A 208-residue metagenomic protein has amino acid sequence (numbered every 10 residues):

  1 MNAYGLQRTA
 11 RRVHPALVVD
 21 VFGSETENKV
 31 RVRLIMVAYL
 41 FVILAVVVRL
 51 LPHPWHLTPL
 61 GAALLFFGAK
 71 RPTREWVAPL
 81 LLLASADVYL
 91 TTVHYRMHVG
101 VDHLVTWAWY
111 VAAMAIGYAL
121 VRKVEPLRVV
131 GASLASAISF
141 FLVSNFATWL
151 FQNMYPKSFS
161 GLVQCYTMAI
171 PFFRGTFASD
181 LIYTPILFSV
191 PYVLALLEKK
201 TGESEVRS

Functional and structural regions predicted by a protein language model:
M1-V18, E27: Short, low-complexity, charge-dense intrinsically disordered segments
L17-V30, A195-S208: Membrane-interfacial, low-structure loops and terminal tails that flank and connect transmembrane helices in multi-pass
K29-K70, R74-E75: Hydrophobic transmembrane alpha-helices
I35-L40, W76-L81, H103-A108, V130-L134 (+1 more regions): Hydrophobic alpha-helical transmembrane segments
F41, G61-L65, T106-M114, L181-P185: Alpha-helical transmembrane segments of multi-pass membrane proteins
V47-T58, L82-A119: Interfacial aromatic-anchored transmembrane helix boundaries in multi-pass membrane proteins
V47-V48, F67-T73, A112-V124, V190-E198: Structural signal for the C-terminal ends of transmembrane alpha-helices and the immediately following loop
V124-K200: Membrane-embedded alpha-helical hairpins and interfacial helices in multi-pass inner-membrane proteins
